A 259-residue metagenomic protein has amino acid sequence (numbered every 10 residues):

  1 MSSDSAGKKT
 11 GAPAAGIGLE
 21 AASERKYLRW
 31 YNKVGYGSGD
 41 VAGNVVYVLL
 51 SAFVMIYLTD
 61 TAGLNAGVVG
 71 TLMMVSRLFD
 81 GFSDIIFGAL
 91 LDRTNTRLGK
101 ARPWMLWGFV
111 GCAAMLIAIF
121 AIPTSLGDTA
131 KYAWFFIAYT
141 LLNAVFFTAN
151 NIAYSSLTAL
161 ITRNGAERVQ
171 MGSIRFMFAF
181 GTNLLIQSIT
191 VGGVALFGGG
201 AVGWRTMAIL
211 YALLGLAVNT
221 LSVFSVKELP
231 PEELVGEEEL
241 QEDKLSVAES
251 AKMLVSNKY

Functional and structural regions predicted by a protein language model:
S2-Y259: Membrane-embedded alpha-helical bundles of multi-pass transporters/translocases, especially carrier/permease families
